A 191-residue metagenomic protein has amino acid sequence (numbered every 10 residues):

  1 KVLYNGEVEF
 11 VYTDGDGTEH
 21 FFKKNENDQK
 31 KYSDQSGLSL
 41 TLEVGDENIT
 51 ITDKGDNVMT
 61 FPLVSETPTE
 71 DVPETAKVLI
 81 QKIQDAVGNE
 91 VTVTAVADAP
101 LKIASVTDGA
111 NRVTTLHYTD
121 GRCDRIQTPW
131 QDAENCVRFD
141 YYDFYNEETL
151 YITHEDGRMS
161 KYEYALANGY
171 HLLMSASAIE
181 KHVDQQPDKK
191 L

Functional and structural regions predicted by a protein language model:
K1, E9-L191: Extended charged/polar low-complexity repeat regions
